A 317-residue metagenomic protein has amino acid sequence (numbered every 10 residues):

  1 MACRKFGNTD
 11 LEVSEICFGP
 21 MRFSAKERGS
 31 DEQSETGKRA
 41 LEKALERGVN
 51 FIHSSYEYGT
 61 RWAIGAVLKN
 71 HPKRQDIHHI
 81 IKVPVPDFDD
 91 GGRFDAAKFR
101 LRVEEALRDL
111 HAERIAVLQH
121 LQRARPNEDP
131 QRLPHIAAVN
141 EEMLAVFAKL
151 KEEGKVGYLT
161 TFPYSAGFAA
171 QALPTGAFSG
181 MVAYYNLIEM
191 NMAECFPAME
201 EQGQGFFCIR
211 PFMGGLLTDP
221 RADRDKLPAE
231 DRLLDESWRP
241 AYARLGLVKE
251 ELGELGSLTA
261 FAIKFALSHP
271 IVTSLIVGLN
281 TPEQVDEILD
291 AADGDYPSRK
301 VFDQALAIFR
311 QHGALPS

Functional and structural regions predicted by a protein language model:
M1-H78: N-terminal binding-site loop/beta-alpha segment at the start of enzyme catalytic domains that lines or forms
F6, F18, A44, I52 (+10 more regions): Conserved, mostly hydrophobic/aromatic
R22-E35, V83-K98, P130-H135: Active-site mouth loops of central-metabolism enzymes
E27-R28, H53-A63, P86-A96, P126 (+1 more regions): Acidic-and-aromatic substrate-binding clefts and catalytic sites of carbohydrate-active enzymes
S30-A44, F94-H111, P163-Q171, A262: Short, acidic/polar
G65-K82, V139-G154: Alpha-helix-loop-beta-strand connector modules within alpha/beta enzyme cores
L107-L133: Active-site groove signature of glycoside hydrolases
A124-P316: Beta/alpha (TIM)-barrel catalytic core signal, keyed to glycine-rich beta->alpha loops juxtaposed to Asp/Glu that bind
